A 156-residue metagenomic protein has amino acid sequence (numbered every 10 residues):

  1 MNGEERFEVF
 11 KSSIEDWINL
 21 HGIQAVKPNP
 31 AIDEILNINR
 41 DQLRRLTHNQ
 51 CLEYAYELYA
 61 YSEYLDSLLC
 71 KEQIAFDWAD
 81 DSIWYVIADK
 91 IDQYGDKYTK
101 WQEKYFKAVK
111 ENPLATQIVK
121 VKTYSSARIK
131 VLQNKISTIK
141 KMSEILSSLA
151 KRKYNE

Functional and structural regions predicted by a protein language model:
M1-E4, R152-E156: Short acidic DE-rich linear segments
M1-R44: Extended, charged low-complexity scaffolding/tethering segments
E8, S12, D16-L20, D41 (+5 more regions): Polar/charged alpha-helical tracts
W17-L20, Q24, I38, N49 (+4 more regions): Surface-exposed polar/charged interaction patches
I35-D66: Short, charge-rich amphipathic alpha-helices with coiled-coil/heptad character
Q42-L46, L52, D77-V121: Extended, amphipathic alpha-helical coiled-coil scaffold segments used for oligomerization/tethering in eukaryotic
Y61-W78: The feature represents the first ordered module of a protein
Q73, D77-Y85, Q117-K153: Long amphipathic alpha-helical coiled-coil segments
